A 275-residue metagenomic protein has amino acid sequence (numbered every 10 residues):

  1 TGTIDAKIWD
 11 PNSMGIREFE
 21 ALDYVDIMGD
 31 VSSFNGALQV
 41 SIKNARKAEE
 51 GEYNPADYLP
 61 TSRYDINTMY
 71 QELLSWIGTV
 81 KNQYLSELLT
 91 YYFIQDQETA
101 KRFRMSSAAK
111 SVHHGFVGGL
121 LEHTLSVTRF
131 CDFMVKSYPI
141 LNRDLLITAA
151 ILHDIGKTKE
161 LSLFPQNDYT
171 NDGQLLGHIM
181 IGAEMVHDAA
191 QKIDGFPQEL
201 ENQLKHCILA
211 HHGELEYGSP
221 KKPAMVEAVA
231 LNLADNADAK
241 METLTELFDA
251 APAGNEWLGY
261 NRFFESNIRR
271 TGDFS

Functional and structural regions predicted by a protein language model:
T1-I8: OB-fold (S1/OB) nucleic-acid-binding surfaces
D10-M28: Short nucleic-acid-contacting surface segments enriched for D/E, G, S/T with interspersed K/R
D30-N35: Short, charged beta-turn/beta-strand-edge "cap" motif at the junction between a beta-strand and an adjacent loop
Q39-M105, I181: Extended, charge-rich, solvent-exposed interface segments
K101-E122, Q166-T170: Active-site flanking loop/helix segments enriched in acidic
E122, F133-A251: Divalent metal-dependent catalytic cores for phosphoryl transfer on phosphate-bearing substrates
N232, A250, G254-S266, T271-S275: N-terminal intrinsically disordered, cationic/polar leader segments that include organellar targeting peptides
